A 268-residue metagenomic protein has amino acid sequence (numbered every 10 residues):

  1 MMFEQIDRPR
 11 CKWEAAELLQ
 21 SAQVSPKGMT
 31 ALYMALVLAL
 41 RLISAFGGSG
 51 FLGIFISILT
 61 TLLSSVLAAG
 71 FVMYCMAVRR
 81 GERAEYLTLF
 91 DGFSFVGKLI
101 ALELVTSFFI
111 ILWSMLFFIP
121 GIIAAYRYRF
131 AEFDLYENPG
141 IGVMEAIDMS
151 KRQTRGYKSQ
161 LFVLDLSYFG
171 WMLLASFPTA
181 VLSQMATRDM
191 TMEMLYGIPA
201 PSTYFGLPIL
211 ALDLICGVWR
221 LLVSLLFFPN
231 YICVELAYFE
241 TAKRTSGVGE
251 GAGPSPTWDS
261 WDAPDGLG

Functional and structural regions predicted by a protein language model:
M1-G268: Hydrophobic alpha-helical membrane segments
